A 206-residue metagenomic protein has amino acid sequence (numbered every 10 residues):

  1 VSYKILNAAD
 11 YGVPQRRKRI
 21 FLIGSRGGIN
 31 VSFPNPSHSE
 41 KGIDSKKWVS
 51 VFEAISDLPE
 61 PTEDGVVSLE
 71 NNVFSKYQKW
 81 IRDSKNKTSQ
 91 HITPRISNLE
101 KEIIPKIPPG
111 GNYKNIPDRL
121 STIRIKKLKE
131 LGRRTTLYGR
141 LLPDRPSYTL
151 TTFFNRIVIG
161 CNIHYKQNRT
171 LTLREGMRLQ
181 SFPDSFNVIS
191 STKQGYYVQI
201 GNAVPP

Functional and structural regions predicted by a protein language model:
V1-K127: Class I S-adenosyl-L-methionine
S75-P206: C-terminal target-recognition/interaction regions appended to catalytic cores
